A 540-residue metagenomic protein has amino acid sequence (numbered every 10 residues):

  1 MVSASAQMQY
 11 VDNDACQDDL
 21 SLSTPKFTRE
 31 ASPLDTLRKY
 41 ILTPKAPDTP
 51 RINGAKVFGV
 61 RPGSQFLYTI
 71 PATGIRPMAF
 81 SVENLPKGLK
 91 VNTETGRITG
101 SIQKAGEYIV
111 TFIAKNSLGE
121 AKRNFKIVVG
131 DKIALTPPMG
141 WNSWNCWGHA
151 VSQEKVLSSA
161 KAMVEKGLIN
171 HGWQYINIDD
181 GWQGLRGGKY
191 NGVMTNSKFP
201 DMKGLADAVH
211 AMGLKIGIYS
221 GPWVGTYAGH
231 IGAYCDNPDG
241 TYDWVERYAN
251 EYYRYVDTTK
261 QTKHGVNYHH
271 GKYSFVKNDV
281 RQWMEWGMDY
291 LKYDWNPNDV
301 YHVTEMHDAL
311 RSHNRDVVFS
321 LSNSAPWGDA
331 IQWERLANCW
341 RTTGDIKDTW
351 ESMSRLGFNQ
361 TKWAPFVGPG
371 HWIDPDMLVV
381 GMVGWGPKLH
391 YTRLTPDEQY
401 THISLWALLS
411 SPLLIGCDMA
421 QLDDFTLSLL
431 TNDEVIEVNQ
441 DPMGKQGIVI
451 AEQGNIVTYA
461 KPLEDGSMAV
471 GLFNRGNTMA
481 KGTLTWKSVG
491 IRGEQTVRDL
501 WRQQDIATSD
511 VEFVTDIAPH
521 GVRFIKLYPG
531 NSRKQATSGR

Functional and structural regions predicted by a protein language model:
P25-D35, T49-I75: Solvent-exposed, low-complexity, repeat-rich "mucin-like" stalks and linkers
R38-I41, G119-G130: C-terminal edge beta-strand
I70, G106-L118: A short beta-strand micro-motif common to beta-rich folds, especially ectodomain repeats
K87-K104: Strand-loop-strand motifs at the edges of beta-sheets in extracellular beta-sandwich domains
N145, S159-V300: Aromatic-lined carbohydrate-binding/catalytic grooves of carbohydrate-active enzymes
R247, E251-T259, N267, F275 (+2 more regions): Glycan-recognition surfaces
Y400, W406-L409, L414-G416, E452-I491 (+1 more regions): Carbohydrate-binding surface patches
T508-G539: C-terminal beta-strand-rich structural cap/linker in extracellular carbohydrate-active enzymes
